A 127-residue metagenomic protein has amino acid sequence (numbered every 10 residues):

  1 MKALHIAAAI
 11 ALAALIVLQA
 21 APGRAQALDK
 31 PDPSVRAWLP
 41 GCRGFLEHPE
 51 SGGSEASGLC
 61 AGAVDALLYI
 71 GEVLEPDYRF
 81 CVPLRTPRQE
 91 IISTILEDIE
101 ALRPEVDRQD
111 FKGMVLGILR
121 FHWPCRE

Functional and structural regions predicted by a protein language model:
M1-H5, A9: Positively charged n-region of N-terminal signal peptides that target proteins for export
A8-L18: Bacterial N-terminal signal peptides
A21-Q26: Sec/Tat signal peptide C-region and signal peptidase I cleavage site
D29-L96: Short N-proximal segments of mature Sec-exported proteins
S93-E127: Short, compact, well-ordered microdomains
